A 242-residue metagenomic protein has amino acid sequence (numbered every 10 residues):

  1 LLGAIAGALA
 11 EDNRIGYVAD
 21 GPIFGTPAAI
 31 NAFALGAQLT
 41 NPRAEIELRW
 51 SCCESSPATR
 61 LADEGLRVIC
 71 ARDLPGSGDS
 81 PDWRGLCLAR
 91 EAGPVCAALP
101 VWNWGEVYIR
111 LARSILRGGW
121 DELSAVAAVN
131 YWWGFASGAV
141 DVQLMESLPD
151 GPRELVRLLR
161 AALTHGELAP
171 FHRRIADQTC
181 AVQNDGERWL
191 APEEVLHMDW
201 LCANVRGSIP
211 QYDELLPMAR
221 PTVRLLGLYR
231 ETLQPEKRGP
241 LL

Functional and structural regions predicted by a protein language model:
L1, I5, G25-A28, A32 (+4 more regions): Extracytoplasmic/secreted proteins, especially bacterial periplasmic and envelope-associated proteins
L1-N13, V101-E122: Hydrophobic alpha-helical segments within soluble ligand-binding/sensing domains
L2-N41, A127-S147: An alpha-beta-alpha
G7-E11, Q38-P42, A62-L66, L74 (+2 more regions): Sec-exported extracytoplasmic/periplasmic mature domains
I15-V18, E45-L48, R67-R72: Structural recognition of the beta-strand scaffold that forms the well-ordered cores of secreted hydrolase catalytic
T26-G65: Extracellular/periplasmic Venus flytrap/periplasmic-binding protein
C52-R110, S114: Extracellular/periplasmic bilobed ligand-binding domains
G118-L242: Segments of small-molecule ligand-sensing domains
